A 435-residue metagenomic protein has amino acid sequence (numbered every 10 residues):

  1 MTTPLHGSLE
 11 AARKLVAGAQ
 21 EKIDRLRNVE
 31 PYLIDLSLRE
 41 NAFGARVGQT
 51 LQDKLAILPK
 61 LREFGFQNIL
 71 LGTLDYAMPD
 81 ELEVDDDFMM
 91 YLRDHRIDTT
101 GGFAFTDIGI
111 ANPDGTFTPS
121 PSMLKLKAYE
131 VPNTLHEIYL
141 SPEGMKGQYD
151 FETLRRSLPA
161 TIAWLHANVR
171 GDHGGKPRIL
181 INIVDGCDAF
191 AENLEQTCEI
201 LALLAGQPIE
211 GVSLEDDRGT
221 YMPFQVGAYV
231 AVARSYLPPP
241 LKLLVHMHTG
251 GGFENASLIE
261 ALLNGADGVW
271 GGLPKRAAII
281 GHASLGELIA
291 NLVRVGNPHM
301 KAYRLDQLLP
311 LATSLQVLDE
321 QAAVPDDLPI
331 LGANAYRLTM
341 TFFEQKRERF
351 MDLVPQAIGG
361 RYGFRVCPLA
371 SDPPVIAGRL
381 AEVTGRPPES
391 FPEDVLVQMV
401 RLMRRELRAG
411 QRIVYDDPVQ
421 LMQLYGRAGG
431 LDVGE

Functional and structural regions predicted by a protein language model:
T3-Y32, S37, P298-E435: A mid-to-C-terminal "edge-of-domain" accessory segment
L15-A19, M78-I110, R155-R178, V226-V245 (+1 more regions): Alpha-helix-loop-beta-strand connector modules within alpha/beta enzyme cores
Q20-R46, L135-K146, N168-D188, A233-K242: N-terminal small/glycine-rich loop or linker at the start of catalytic domains across soluble metabolic enzymes
L26-R27, R62-E63, D87-R96, P121-P132 (+3 more regions): Acidic (Asp/Glu)-rich catalytic clusters
E30-D35, F43, Q67-L70, D98-F103 (+6 more regions): Structural preference for beta-strand elements that scaffold enzyme active sites
Y32-A56, G101-T118, M145-Y149, N182-Q196 (+1 more regions): Active-site mouth loops of central-metabolism enzymes
F66-R93, H136-E152, V184-D188, S213-Q225 (+2 more regions): Glycine-rich, proline-tolerant flexible connector loops at the mouths of alpha/beta enzymes
D217-F350: Catalytic alpha/beta core domains of metabolic enzymes, predominantly
